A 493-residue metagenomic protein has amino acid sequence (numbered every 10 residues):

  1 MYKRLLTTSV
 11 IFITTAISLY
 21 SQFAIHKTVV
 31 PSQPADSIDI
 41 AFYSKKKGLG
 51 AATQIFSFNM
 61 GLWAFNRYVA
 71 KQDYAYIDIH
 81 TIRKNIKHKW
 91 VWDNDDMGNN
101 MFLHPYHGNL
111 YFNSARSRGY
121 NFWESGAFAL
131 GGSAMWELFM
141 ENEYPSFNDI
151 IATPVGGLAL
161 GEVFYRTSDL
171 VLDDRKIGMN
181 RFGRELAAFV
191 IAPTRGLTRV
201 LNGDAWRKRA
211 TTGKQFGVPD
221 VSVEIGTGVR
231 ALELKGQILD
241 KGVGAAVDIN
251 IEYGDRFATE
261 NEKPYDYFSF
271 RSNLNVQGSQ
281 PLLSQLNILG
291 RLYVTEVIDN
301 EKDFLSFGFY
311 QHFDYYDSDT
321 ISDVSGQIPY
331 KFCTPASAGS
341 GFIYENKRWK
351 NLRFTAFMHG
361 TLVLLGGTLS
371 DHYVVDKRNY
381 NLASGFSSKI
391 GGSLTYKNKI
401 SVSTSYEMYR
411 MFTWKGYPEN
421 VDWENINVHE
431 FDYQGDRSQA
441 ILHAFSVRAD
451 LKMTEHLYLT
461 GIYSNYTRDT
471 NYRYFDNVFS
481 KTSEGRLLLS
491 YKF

Functional and structural regions predicted by a protein language model:
M1-S37, V171-M179: Cleavable N-terminal export/targeting peptides
A16-F102, G108, F112, R116-R118 (+5 more regions): N-terminal targeting leaders of membrane proteins
F122-N142, P154-L158: Small-polar-interrupted transmembrane alpha-helices in polytopic inner-membrane proteins
E162-V163, A245-D255, I288-I298, A338-N346 (+6 more regions): Residues on the lipid-exposed face of transmembrane beta-strands in outer-membrane beta-barrel proteins
L197, L201, K481-F493: Outer-membrane beta-barrel "beta-signal"
T227-E233, L274-G278, F313-D317, G360-G366 (+3 more regions): Transmembrane beta-strands of outer-membrane beta-barrel pores
G228, H312-D314, Q327-I426: Detector for outer-membrane/organellar transmembrane beta-barrel domains, recognizing the amphipathic beta-strand
K235, D323-Y330, Y373-N379, E430-D436 (+2 more regions): Extracellular loop and loop/strand-boundary signature of outer-membrane beta-barrel proteins
